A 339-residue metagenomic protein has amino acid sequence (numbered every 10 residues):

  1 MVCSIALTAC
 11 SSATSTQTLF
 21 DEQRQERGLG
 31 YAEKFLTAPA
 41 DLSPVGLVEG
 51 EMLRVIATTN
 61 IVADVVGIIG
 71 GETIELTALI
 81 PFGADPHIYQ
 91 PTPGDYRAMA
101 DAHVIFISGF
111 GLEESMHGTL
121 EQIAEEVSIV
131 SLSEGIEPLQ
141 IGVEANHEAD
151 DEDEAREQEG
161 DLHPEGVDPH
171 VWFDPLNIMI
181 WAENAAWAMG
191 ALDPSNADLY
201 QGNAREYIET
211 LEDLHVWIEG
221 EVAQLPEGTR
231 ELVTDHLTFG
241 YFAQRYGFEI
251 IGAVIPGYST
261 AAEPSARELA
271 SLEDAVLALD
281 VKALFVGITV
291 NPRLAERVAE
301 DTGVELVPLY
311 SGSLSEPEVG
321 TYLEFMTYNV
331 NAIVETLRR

Functional and structural regions predicted by a protein language model:
M1-T8: Bacterial N-terminal signal peptides
C10-R339: Extracytoplasmic metal-acquisition and chelation regions
